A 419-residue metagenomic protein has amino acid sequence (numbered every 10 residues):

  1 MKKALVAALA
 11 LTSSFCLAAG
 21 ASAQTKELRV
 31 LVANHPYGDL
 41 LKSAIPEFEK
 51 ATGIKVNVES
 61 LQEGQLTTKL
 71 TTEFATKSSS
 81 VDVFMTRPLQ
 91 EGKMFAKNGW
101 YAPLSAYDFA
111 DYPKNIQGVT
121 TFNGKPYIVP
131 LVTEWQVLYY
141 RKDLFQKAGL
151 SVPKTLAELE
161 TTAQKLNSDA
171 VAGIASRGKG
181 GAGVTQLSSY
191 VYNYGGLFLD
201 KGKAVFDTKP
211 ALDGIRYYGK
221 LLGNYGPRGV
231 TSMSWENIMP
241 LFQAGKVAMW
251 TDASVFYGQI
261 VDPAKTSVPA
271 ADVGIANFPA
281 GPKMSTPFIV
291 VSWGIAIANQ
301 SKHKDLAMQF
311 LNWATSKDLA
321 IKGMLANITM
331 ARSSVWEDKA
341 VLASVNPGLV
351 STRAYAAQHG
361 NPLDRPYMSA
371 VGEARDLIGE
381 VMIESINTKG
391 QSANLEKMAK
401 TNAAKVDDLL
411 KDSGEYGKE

Functional and structural regions predicted by a protein language model:
T25-H35, I54-E59, D82-V83, Y127 (+2 more regions): Short, well-ordered beta-strand elements
K26, P46-K114, D143-K154, L241 (+4 more regions): Extracytoplasmic "Venus flytrap"/periplasmic binding protein-like
E27-S43, E134, G181, P366-V371: Extracytoplasmic "Venus flytrap"
R87-Q136, E160, L166, Q186 (+4 more regions): Hinge/lid segment of periplasmic solute-binding proteins
A102-K114, I174, G178, G196-I215 (+4 more regions): Short, solvent-exposed loop/beta-turn-alpha elements that line the ligand-binding surface or hinge of extracytoplasmic
N115, V119, V273-N277, L325-E380 (+3 more regions): Long, aromatic- and glycine/proline-rich binding clefts that accommodate carbohydrate-like moieties
Y127-P130, Q136, E158-A204, P210-D213 (+1 more regions): Extracytoplasmic/periplasmic solute-binding protein
A163-N167, K203-S232, G274, F278: Glycine-centered hinge/linker elements that transmit conformational signals in sensory and ligand-binding systems
